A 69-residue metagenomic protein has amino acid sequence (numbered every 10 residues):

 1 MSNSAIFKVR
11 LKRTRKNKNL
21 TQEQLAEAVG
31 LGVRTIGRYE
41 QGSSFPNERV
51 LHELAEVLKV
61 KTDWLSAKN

Functional and structural regions predicted by a protein language model:
M1-N17: A short, Lys/Arg-rich alpha-helix, primarily the initiator
M1-S2, E56, S66-N69: Short, charged recognition helix plus adjacent turn of helix-turn-helix-like nucleic-acid-binding domains
K16, E27, E56: Alpha-helical residues within the helix-turn-helix
N19-R38: Short alpha-helical DNA-recognition segment
N47-W64: DNA major-groove recognition helix of helix-turn-helix/homeodomain DNA-binding modules
